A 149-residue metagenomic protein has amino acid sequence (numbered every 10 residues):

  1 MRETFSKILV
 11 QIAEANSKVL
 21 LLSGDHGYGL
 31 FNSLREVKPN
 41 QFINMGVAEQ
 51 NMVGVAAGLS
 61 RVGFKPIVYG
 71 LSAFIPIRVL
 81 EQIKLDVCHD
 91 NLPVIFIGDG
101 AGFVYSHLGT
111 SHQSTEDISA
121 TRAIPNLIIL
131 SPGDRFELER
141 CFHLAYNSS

Functional and structural regions predicted by a protein language model:
M1-S149: Thiamine diphosphate
